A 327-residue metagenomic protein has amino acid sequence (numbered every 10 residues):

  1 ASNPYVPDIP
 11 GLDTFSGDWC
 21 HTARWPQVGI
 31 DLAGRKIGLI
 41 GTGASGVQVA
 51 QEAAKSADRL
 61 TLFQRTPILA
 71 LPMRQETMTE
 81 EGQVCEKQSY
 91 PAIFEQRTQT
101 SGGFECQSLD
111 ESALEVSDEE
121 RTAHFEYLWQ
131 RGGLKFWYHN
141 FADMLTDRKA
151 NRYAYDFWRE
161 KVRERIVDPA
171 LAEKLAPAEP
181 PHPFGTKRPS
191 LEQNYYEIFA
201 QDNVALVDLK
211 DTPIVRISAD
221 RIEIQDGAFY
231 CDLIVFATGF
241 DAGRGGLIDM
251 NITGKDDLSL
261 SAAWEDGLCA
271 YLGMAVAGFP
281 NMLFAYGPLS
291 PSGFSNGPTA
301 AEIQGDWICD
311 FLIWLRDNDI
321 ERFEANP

Functional and structural regions predicted by a protein language model:
A1-D13, G17, V28-G29, T42 (+2 more regions): N-terminal FAD-binding dinucleotide-binding subdomain shared by FAD-dependent oxidases/monooxygenases
C20-G34: A short, basic/flexible loop-to-alpha-helix module at the beginning of a structural domain
A33-G43: Beta1/beta-strand and adjacent pyrophosphate-binding region of the FAD-binding site in flavoprotein oxidoreductases
V49-A53: Aromatic pocket-lining residues of Rossmann-like dinucleotide-binding sites
